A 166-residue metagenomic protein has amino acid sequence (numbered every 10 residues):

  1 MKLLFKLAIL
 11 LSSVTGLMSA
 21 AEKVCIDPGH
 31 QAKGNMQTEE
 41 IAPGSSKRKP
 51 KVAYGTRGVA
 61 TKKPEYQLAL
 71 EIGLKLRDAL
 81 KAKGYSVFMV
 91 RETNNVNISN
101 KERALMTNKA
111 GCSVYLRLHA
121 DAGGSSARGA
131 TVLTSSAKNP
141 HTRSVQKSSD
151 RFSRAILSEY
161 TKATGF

Functional and structural regions predicted by a protein language model:
K2-F166: Catalytic-site microenvironment of enzymes that process N-acetyl-hexosamine-containing cell-wall polysaccharides
